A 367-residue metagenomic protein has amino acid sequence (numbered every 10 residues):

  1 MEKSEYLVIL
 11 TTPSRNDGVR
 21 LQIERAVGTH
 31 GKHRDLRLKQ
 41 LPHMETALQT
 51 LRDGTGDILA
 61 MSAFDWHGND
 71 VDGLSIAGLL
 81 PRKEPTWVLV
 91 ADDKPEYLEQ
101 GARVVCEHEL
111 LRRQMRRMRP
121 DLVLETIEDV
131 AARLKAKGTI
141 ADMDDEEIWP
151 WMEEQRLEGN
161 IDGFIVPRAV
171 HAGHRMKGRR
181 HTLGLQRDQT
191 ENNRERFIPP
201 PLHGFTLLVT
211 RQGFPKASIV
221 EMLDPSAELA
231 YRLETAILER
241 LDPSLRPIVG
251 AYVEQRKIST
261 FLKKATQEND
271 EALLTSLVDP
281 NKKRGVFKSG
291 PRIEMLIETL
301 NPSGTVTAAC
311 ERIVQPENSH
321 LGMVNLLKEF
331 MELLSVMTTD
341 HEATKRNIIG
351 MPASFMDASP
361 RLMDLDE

Functional and structural regions predicted by a protein language model:
M1-G54, R113, R117-E367: Small-molecule-sensing regulatory modules
A47-V88: Short beta-strand-centered segments that line the small-molecule binding cleft or hinge of alpha/beta clamshell
D65-D70, R112, H171-A172: Glycine-rich nucleotide phosphate-binding loop and flanking beta-alpha elements of Rossmann-like dinucleotide-binding
D72, L98-A102, I161: Short coil/turn connectors at secondary-structure junctions
A77-P81, P95-E96, F197-P199: Short secondary-structure boundary/capping segments
L89-V104, M118, L122: Flexible hinge/capping segments at coil-to-helix
